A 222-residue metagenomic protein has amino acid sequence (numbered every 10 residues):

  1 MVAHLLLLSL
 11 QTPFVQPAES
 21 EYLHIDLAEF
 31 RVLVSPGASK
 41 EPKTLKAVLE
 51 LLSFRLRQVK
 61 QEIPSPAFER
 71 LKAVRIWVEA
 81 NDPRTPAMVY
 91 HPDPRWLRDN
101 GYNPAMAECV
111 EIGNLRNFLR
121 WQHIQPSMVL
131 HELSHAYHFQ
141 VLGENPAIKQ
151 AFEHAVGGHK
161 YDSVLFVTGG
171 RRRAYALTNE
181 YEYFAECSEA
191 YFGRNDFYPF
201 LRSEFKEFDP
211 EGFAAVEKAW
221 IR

Functional and structural regions predicted by a protein language model:
M1-S9: Bacterial N-terminal signal peptides
T12-D26: N-terminal low-complexity, Pro/Thr/Ser-rich intrinsically disordered segments that act as propeptides or flexible
S20, L27-A28, V34-G157: Acidic/His-rich structured neighborhood in mature extracellular/periplasmic domains
H24-D26, F68-R70, A176-Y183: Extracellular/periplasmic catalytic domains that process cell-envelope and extracellular macromolecules
V32-L33, A185: Short hydrophobic-aromatic micro-motifs
L97-C109, G113-L115, L119, E153-R222: Metalloprotease/metallohydrolase-associated module, dominated by Zn2+-dependent proteases
